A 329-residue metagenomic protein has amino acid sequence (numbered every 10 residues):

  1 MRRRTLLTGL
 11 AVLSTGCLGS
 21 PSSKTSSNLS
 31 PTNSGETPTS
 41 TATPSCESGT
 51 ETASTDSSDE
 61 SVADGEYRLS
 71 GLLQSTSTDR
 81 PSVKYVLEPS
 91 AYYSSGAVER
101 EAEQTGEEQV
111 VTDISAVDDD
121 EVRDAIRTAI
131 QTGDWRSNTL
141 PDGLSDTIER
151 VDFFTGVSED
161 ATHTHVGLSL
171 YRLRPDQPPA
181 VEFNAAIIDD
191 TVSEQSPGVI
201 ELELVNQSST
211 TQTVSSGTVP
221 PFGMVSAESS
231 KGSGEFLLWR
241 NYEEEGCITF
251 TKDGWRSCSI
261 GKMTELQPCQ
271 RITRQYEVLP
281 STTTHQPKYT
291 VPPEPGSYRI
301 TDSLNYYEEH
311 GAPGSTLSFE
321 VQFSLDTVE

Functional and structural regions predicted by a protein language model:
M1-E329: Terminal disorder- and signal-encoded targeting elements
